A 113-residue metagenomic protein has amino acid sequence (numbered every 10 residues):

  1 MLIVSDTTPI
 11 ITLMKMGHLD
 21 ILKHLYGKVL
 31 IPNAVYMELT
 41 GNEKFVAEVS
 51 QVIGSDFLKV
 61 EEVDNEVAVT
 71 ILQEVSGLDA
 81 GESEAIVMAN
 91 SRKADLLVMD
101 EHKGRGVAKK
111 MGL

Functional and structural regions predicted by a protein language model:
M1-D95, H102, M111-L113: Active-site-proximal, substrate-binding regions of enzyme catalytic domains and RNA-binding/basic surfaces
R105: Active-site-adjacent loops and short helices of periplasmic peptidoglycan-processing enzymes
